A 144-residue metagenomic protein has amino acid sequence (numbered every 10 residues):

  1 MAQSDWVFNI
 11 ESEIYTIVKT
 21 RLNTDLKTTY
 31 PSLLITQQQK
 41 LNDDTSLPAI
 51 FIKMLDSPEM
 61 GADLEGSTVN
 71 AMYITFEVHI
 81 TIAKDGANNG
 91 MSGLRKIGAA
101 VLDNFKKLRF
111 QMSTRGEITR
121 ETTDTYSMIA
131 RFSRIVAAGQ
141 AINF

Functional and structural regions predicted by a protein language model:
M1-L33, K40, L55-F144: Charged, amphipathic alpha-helical segments and their flanking helix caps
D43-D56: Charged, often glycine-rich, active-site loop that binds/positions anionic groups
